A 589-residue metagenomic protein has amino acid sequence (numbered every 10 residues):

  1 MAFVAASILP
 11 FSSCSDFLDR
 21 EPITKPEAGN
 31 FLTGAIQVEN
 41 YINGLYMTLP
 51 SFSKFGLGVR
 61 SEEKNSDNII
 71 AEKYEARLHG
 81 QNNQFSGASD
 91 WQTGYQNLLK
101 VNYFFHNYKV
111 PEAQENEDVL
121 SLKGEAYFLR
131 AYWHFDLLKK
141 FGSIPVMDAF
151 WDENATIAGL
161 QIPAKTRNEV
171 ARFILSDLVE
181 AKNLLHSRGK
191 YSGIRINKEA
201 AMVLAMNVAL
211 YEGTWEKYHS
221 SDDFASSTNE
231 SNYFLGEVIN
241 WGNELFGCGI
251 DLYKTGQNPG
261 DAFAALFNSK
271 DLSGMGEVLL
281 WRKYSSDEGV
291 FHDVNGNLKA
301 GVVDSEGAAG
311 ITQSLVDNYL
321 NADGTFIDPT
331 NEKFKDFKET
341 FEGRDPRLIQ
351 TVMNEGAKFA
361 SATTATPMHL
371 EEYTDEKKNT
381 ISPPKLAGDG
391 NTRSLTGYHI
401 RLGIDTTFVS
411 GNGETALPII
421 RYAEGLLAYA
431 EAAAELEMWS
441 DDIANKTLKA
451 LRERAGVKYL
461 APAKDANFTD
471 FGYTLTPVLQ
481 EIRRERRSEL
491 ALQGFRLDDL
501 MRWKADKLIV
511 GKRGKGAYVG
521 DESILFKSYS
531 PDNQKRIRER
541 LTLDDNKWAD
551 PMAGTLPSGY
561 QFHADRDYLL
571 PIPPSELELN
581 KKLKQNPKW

Functional and structural regions predicted by a protein language model:
F11-S13: C-terminal motif of bacterial Sec signal peptides marking the signal peptidase cleavage site
S15-Y74, I144, D148, E180 (+4 more regions): An aromatic- and glycine-enriched ligand-binding surface/loop that stacks and positions planar moieties
G34-P50, A71-F141, I157-G193, F337 (+4 more regions): Conserved, well-structured interaction surfaces
G94-N97, F173-L175, P259-N321, N412 (+4 more regions): Long, intrinsically disordered, low-complexity segments
E117-G124, K190-A201, Q257-P259, D470-G472: A glycine-rich, coil/turn loop motif that links secondary-structure elements
K123, R130, A205, E212 (+3 more regions): Structural register within alpha-helical repeat arrays
F341-E453: C-terminal substrate/ligand-recognition segments
